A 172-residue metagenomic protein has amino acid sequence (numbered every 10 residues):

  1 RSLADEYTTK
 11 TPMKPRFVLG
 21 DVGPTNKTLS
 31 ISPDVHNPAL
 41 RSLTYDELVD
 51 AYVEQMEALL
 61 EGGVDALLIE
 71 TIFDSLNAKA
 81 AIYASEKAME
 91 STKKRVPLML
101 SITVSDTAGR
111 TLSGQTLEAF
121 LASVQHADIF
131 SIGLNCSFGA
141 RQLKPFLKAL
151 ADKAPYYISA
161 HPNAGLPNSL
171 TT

Functional and structural regions predicted by a protein language model:
R1-T172: Domain-level signal for soluble alpha/beta catalytic cores
